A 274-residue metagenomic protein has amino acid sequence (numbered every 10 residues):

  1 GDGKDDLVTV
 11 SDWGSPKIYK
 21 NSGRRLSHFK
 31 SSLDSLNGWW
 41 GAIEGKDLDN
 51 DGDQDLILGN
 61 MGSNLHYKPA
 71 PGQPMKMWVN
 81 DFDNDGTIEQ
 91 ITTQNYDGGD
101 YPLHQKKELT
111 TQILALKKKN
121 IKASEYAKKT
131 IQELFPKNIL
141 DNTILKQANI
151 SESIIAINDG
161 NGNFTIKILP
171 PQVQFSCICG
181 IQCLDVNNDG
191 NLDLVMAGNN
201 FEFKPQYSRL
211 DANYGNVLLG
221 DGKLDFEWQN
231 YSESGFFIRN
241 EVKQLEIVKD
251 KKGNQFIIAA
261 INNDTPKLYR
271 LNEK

Functional and structural regions predicted by a protein language model:
G1-K274: Beta-propeller-forming repeat regions
